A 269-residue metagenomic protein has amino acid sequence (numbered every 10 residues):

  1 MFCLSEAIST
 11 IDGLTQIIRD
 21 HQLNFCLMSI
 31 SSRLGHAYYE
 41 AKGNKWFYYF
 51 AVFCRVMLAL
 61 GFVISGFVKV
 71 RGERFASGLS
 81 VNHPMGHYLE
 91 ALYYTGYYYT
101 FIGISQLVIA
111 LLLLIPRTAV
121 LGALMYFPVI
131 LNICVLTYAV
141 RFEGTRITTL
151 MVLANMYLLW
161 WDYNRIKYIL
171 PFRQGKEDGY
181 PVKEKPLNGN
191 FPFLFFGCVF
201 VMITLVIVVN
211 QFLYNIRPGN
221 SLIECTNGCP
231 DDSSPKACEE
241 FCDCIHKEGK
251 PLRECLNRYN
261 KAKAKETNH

Functional and structural regions predicted by a protein language model:
S5-I18, Q22-E73, A119-H269: Extended, low-polarity transmembrane helix blocks
E40-A41, F47-Y49, G86, A91 (+1 more regions): Intrinsically disordered, low-complexity segments enriched in polar/charged residues with Gly/Pro, especially when
V56, Y94-T95, L114-R117: Membrane-interface junctions
G61, S65-I102: Solvent-exposed, well-ordered loop and adjacent helix/strand elements within mature globular domains that form
T100-L111, F127-P128: Hydrophobic alpha-helical transmembrane segments
V108-L121: Juxtamembrane helix-break-helix junctions at the cytosolic face of small multi-pass alpha-helical membrane proteins
